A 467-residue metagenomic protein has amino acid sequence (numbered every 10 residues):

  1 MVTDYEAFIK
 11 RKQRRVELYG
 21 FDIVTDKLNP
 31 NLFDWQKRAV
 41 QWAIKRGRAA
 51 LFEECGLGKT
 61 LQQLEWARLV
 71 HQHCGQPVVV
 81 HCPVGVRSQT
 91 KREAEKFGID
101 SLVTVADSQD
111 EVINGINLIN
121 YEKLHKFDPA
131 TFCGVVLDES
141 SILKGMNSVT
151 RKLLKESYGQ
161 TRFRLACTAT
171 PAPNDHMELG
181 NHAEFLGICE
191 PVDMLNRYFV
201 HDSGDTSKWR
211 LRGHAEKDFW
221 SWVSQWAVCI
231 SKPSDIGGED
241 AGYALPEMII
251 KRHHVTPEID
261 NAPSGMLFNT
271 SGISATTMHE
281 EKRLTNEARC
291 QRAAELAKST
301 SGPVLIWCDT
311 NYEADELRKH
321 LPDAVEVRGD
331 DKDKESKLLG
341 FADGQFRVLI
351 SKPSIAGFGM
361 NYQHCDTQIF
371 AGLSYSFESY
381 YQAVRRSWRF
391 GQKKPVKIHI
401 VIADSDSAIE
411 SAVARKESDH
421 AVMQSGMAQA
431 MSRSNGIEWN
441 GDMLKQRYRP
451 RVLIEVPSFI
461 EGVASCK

Functional and structural regions predicted by a protein language model:
M1-R48, R92, D100, I116 (+4 more regions): Charged, low-complexity
R46-W66: Walker A/P-loop
T60-E65, C74-K96, P173-E178, D309-N311: Conserved Walker A/P-loop ATP-binding site and its immediately adjacent core in helicase/helicase-like ATPase domains
G75-P77, K96, G134, I142 (+2 more regions): Conserved P-loop NTPase motor "coupling/switch" region that bridges the ATPase
G85-Q109, C189: Conserved helix-turn-beta segment of the N-terminal RecA-like "Helicase ATP-binding" lobe in SF1/SF2 helicases
K282-D309: Conserved interdomain hinge at the start of the Helicase C-terminal
L305-W307, A314-R318, P322-A356: Conserved helicase ATPase core of P-loop NTP-dependent helicases/translocases
Y375-C466: A conserved SF2-helicase RecA2
